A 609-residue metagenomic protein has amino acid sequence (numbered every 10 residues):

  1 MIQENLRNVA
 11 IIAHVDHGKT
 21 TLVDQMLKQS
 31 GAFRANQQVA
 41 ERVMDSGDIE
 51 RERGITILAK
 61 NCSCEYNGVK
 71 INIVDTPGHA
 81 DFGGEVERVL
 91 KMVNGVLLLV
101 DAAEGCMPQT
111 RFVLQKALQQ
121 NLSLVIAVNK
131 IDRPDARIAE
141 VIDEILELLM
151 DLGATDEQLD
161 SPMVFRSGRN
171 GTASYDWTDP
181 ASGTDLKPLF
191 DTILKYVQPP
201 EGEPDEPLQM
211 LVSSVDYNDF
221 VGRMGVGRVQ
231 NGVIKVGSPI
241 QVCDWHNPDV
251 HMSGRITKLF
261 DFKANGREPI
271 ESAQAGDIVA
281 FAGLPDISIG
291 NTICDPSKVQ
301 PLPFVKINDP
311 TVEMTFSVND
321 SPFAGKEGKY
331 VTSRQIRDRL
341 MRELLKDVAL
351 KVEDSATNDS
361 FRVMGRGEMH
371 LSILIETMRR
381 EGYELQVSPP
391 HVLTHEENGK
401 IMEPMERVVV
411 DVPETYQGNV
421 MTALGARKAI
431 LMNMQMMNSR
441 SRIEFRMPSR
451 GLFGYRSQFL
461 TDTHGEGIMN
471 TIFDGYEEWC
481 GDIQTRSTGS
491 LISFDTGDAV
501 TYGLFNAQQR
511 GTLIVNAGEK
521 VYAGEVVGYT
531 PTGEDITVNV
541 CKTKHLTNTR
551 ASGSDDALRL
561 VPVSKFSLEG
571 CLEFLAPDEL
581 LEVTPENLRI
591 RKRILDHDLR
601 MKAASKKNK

Functional and structural regions predicted by a protein language model:
M1-V100, E104, E144, V215-N218: P-loop NTPase switch module centered on the Walker A-proximal segment
E4-T21, V93, A103-Q115, N121-S123 (+15 more regions): Conserved structured catalytic cores and adjacent interaction surfaces of nucleotide-binding/hydrolyzing enzymes
Q38-R42, L152-V164, P200-L211, H246-F262 (+8 more regions): Interdomain boundary/hinge elements
S123, R133-L194: Canonical P-loop GTPase G-domain recognition
R169, T184-V226, Q230-I234, C480-L491 (+1 more regions): Accessory interdomain/linker segments of ATP-dependent helicases and helicase-like nucleic-acid enzymes that mediate
Q209-M314, P322-K326, T488, G497-T547 (+2 more regions): Conserved nucleotide-binding/hydrolysis modules and their immediate coupling elements across P-loop/ASCE NTPase motors
S321-L344, A557, V561-V563: A short, contiguous, amphipathic alpha-helix enriched in charged residues
R589, R593-K609: Acidic, low-complexity intrinsically disordered tails
